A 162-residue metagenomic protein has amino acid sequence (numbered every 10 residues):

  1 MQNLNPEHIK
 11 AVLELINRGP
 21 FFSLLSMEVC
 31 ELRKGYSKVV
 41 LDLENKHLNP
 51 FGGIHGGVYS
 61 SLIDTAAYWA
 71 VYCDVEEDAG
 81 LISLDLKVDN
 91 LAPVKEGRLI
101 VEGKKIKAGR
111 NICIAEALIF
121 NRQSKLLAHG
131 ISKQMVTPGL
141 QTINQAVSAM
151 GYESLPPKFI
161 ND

Functional and structural regions predicted by a protein language model:
M1-D162: Terminal targeting signals and extreme-terminal segments of soluble enzymes
